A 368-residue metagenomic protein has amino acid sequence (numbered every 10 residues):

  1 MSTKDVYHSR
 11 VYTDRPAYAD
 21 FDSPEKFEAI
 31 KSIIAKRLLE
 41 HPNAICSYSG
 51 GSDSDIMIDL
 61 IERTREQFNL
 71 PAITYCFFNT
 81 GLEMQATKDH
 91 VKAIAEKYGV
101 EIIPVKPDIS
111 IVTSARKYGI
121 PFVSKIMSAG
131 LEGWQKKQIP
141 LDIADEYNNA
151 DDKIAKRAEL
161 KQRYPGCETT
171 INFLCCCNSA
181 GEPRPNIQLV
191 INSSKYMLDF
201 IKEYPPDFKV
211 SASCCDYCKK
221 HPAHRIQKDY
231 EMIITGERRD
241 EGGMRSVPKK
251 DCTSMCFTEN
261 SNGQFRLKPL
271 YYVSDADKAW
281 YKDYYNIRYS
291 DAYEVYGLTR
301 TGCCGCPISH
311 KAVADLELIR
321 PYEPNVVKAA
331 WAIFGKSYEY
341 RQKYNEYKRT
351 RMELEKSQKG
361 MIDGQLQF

Functional and structural regions predicted by a protein language model:
S2-D14, H224, N262-G263, D275-F368: ATP/NTP-dependent adenylation/nucleotidyl-transfer catalytic domains that generate, transfer, or process NMP-activated
S2-D277, K282-Y284: ATP-dependent adenylation/nucleotidyltransferase module used to activate substrates
